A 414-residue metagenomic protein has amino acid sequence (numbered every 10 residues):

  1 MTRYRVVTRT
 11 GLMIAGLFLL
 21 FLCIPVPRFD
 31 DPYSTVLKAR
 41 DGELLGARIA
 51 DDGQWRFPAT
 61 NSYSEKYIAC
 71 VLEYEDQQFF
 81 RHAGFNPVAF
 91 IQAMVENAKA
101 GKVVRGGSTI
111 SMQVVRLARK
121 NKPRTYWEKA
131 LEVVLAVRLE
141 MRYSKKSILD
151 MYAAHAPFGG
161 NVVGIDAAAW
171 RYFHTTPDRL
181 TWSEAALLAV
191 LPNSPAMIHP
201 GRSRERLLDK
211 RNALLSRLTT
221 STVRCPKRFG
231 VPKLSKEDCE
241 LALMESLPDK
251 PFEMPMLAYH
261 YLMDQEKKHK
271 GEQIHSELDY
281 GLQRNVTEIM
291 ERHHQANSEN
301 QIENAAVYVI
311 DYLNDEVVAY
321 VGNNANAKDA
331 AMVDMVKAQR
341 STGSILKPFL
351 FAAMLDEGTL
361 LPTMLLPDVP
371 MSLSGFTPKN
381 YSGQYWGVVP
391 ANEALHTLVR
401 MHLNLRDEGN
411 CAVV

Functional and structural regions predicted by a protein language model:
M1-N300, Y312-V318, N323, V369 (+3 more regions): Juxtamembrane regions of bacterial inner-membrane/periplasmic proteins, predominantly the peptidoglycan biogenesis
I49-D51, I198-G201, D329-M335, F376-P378: Short acidic, glycine/proline-rich loop/turn micro-motifs
W55-T60, N326-A338: A short, polar/charged loop-to-alpha-helix boundary motif
K268-I274, D329-K337, R400: Glycine- and acidic
V307-V309: Short beta-strand scaffold segments in enzyme catalytic cores
K337-V389, T397-V399: Short, glycine/proline-biased beta-turn/loop segments that scaffold the active-site neighborhood
T377-N380, E408-V414: Mid-domain, small-residue-enriched loop/turn segments at the edges of structured enzyme/sensor domains
V388-A412: C-terminal substrate/ligand-recognition segments
